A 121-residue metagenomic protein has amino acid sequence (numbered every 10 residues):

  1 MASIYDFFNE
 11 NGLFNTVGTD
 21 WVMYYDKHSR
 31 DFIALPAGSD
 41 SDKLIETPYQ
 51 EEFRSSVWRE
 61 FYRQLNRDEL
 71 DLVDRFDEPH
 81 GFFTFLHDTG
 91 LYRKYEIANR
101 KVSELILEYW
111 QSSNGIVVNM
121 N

Functional and structural regions predicted by a protein language model:
M1-L44: Extended, charge-biased low-complexity segments that typically form long amphipathic alpha-helices/coiled-coils
L44-I45, F53: A structured, charge-rich N-terminal accessory region that forms the first stable segment of a protein and links
E52-L105: Amphipathic protein-protein interaction modules
Y95-N121: Acidic, proline/glycine-rich low-complexity IDRs
